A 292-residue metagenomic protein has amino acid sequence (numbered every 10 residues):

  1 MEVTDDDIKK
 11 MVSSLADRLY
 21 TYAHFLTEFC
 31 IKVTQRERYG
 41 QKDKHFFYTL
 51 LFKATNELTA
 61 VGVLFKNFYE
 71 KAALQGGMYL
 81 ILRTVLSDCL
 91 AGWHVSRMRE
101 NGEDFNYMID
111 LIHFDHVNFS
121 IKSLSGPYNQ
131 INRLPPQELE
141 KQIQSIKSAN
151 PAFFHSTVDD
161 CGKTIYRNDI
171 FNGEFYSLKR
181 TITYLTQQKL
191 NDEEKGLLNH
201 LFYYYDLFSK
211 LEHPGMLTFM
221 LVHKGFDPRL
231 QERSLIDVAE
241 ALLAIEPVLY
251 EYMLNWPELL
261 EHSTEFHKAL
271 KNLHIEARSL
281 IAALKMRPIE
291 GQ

Functional and structural regions predicted by a protein language model:
M1-Y48, H113-L242, E246-Q292: Secondary-shell segments that build the walls of catalytic and ion/ligand-binding clefts
R36-R97: Long, hydrophobic/aromatic-enriched structural stretches that serve as scaffold segments
K66-A73, E100-F105, Q188-L197: Intrinsically disordered, low-complexity coil segments
A73, R97-M108, E258-K268: Short, glycine/acidic-rich hinge or "gate" loops at secondary-structure transitions that mediate conformational
G77, L82-R133: Internal, hydrophobic cores of structured domains that mediate oligomerization or house catalytic pockets within large
